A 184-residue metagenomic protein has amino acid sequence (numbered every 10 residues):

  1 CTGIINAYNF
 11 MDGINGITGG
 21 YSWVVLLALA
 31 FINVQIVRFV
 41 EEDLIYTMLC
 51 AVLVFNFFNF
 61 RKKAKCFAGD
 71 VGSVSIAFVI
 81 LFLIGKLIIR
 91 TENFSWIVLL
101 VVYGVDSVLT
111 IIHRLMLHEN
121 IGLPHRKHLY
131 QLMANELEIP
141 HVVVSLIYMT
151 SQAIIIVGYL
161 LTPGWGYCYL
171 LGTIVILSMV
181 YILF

Functional and structural regions predicted by a protein language model:
C1-Y8, I17-T18: Function-critical hydrophobic alpha-helical transmembrane segments in multi-pass membrane proteins
T18-F184: Alpha-helical transmembrane segments
